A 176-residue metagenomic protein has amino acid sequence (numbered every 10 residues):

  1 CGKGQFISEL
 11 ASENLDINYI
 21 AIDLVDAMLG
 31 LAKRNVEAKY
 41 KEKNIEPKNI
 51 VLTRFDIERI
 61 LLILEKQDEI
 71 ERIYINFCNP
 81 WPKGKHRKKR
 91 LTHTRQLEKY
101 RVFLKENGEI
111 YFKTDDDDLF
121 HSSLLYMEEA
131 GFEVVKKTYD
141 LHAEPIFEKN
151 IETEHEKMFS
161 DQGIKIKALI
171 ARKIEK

Functional and structural regions predicted by a protein language model:
C1-K3: Class I SAM-dependent methyltransferase "Motif I" SAM/SAH-binding loop
V25: Conserved SAM/SAH-binding beta-strand->alpha-helix loop
L29-L31, F120: Short alpha-helix immediately C-terminal to the canonical SAM-binding loop
R34-Q67: S-adenosyl-L-methionine
T92-E106: A short glycine-rich, Lys/Arg-flanked "PGG" loop and its adjoining helix->strand segment in the class I
N107-T114: Conserved beta-strand signature within the Rossmann-like core of class I S-adenosyl-L-methionine
S123-L125, A130-K176: Class I S-adenosyl-L-methionine
